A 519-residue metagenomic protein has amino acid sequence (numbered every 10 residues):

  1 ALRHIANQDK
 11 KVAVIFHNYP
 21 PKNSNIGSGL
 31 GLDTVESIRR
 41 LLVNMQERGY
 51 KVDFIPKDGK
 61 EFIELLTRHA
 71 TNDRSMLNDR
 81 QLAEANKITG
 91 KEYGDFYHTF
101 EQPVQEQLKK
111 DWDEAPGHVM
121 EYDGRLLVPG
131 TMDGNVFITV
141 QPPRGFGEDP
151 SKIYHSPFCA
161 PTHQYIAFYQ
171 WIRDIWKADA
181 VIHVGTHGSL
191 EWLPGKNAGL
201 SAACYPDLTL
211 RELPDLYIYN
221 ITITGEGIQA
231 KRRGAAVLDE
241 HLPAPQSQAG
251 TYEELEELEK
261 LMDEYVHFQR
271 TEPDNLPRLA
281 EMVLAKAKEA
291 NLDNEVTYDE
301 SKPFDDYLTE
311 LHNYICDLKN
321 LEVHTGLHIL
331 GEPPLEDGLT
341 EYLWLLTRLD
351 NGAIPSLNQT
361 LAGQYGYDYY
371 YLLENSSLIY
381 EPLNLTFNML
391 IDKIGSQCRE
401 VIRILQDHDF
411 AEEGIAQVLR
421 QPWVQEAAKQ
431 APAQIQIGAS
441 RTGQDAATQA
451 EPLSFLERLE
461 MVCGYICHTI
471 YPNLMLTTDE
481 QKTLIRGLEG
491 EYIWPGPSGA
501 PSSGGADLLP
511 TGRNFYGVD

Functional and structural regions predicted by a protein language model:
A1-D519: Ligand/cofactor-recognition surfaces for anionic moieties
